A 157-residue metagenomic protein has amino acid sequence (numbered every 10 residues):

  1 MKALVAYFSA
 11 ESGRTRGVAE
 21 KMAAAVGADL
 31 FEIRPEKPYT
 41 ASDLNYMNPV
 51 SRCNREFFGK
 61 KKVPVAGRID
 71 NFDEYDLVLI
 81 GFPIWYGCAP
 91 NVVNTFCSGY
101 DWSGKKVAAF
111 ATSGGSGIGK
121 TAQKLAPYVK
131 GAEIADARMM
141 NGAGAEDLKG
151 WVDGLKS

Functional and structural regions predicted by a protein language model:
M1-I80, G87-A89, N94, S98 (+1 more regions): N-terminal beta1-alpha1-beta2 submodule of the flavodoxin-like/Rossmannoid cofactor-binding fold
F8-E11, W85, G114-G115, M140-N141: Short beta->alpha junction loops/turns
G13, G81, G104, G114-G119: Glycine-centered flexibility sites
D29, S103, A132-E133: Secondary-structure boundary/capping positions in well-ordered alpha/beta enzyme cores
F72, S98-G104, Y128-V129: Short, conserved loop/helix-junction motifs that constitute active-site signature segments in enzyme catalytic cores
I80-G81, A109: Redox-cofactor binding/interface segments in oxidoreductases and associated redox assembly factors
P90, G99-W102, A109-A111: N-terminal/domain-start segments enriched in small and hydrophobic, helix-friendly residues, covering either
A108-G144: Short, glycine-/small-residue-rich phosphate/pyrophosphate-handling segment
